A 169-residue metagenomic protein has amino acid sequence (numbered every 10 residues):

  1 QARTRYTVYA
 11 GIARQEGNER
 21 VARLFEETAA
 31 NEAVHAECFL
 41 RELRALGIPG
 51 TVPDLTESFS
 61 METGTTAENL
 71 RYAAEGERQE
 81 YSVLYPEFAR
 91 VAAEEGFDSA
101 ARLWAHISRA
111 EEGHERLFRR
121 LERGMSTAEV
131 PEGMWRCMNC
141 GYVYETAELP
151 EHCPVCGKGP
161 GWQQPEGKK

Functional and structural regions predicted by a protein language model:
Q1-K169: Non-heme di-metal
